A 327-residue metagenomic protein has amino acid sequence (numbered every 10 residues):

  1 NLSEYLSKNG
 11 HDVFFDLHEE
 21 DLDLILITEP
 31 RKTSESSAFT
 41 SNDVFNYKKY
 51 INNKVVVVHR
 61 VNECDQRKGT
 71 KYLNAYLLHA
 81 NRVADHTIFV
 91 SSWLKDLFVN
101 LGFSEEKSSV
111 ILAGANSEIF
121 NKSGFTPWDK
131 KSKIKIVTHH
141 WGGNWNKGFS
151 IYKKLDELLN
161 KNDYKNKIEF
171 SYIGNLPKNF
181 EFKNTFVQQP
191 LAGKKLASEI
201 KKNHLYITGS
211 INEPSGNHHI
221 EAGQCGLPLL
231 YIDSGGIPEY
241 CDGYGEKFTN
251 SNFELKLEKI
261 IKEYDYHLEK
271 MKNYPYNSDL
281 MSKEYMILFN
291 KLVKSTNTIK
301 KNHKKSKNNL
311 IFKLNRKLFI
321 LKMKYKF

Functional and structural regions predicted by a protein language model:
F14-V83: Extended catalytic core of nucleotide-activated donor transferases of GT-like folds
G69-K71, V99, G114-K133: Acidic anion/phosphate-binding donor-loop and adjacent secondary structure in glycosyltransferase catalytic cores
R82-K107, I119: A short, active-site helix/loop in glycosyltransferases that binds the activated sugar's phosphate group
P127-K147, K153-E157: Conserved donor-binding/catalytic core segment of Leloir-type glycosyltransferases
G174-A197: Nucleotide-activated donor-binding/catalytic signature segment of Leloir-type glycosyltransferases, i.e., the conserved
I211: Aromatic "clamp/platform" in nucleotide-sugar-dependent glycosyltransferases that forms part of the donor/acceptor
P228-Y231: Short hydrophobic beta-strand element within catalytic cores of glycosyltransferases and related nucleotide-activated
Y264-F319: A charged, aromatic-enriched C-terminal amphipathic alpha-helix characteristic of glycosyltransferases across folds
